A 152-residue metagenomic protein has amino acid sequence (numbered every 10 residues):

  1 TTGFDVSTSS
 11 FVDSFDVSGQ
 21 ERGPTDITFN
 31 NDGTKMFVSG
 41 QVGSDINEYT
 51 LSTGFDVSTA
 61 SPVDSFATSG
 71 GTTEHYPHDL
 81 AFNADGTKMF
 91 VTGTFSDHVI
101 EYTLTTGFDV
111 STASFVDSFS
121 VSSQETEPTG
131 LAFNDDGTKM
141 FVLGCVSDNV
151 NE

Functional and structural regions predicted by a protein language model:
T1-V6, Y49-S58, E101-T112: Short loop/turn segments immediately following beta-strands, especially the blade-tip and inter-blade linker loops
S10-S18, S61-G71, S114-S122: A short beta-strand motif characteristic of beta-propeller blades
G23, Y76, E127: Beta-rich catalytic cores
F29-D32, A84-D85, F133-D136: Residue-level detector of Asp-centered blade-edge/turn motifs that repeat once per structural unit in beta-propeller
Q41, T94, C145: Short loop/turn segments immediately following the C-termini of beta-strands
D45-E48, H98-E101, N149-E152: A short loop-to-beta-strand structural motif that recurs across blades of beta-propeller domains
